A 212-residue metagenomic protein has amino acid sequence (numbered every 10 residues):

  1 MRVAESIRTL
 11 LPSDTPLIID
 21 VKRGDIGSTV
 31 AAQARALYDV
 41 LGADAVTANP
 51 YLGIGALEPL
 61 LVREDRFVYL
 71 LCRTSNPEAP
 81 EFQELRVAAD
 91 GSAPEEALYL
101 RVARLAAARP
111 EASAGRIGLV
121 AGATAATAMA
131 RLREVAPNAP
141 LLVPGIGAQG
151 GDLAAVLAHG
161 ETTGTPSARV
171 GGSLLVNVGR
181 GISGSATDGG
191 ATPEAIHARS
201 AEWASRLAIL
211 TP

Functional and structural regions predicted by a protein language model:
M1-L10, I26-A32, P50-D65, T124-R133 (+1 more regions): Active-site-adjacent beta->alpha loops and helix N-cap segments on the catalytic face of soluble alpha/beta enzymes
A4, Y99, I196: Aromatic/hydrophobic pocket-lining residues that form the small-molecule binding cavity in soluble enzyme cores
E5-P12, L61-V62, A107-E111, L132-A136 (+2 more regions): Surface-exposed amphipathic alpha-helices with a cationic face
D14, V21, D25-V120, N138: Conserved anion-binding
S75-E78, A126, S183-S185, L210: Short, acidic Gly/Pro/Ser/Thr-rich loop/turn segments
A112, R116, P166, L210-P212: Flexible, glycine/charged-enriched surface loops at secondary-structure junctions
L119, A123-N177, G181-I182: A C-terminal functional module that forms or caps the active site or interfaces directly with catalytic machinery
S173-P212: C-terminal functional extensions of proteins
